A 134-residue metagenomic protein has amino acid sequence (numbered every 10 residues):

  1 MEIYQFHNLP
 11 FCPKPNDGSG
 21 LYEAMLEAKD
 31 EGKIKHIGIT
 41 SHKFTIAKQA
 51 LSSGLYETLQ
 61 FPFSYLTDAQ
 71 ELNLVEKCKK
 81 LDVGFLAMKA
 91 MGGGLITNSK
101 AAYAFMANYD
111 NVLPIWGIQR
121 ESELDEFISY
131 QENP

Functional and structural regions predicted by a protein language model:
M1-Q5: Active-site gating/metal-coordination segments in enzymes
N8-P134: Beta/alpha (TIM)-barrel catalytic core signal, keyed to glycine-rich beta->alpha loops juxtaposed to Asp/Glu that bind
